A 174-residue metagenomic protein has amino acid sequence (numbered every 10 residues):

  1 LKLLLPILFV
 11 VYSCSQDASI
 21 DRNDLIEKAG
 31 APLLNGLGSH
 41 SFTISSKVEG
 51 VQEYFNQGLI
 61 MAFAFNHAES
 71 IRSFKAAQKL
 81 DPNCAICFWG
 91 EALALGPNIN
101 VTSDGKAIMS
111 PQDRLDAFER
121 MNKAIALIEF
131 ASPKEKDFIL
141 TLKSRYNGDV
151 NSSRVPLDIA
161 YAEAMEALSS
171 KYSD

Functional and structural regions predicted by a protein language model:
L1-I7: Sec-dependent signal peptide recognition, specifically the positively charged N-region followed immediately by
I20-C84, F88-D174: Short coil/linker segments at helix-helix boundaries
